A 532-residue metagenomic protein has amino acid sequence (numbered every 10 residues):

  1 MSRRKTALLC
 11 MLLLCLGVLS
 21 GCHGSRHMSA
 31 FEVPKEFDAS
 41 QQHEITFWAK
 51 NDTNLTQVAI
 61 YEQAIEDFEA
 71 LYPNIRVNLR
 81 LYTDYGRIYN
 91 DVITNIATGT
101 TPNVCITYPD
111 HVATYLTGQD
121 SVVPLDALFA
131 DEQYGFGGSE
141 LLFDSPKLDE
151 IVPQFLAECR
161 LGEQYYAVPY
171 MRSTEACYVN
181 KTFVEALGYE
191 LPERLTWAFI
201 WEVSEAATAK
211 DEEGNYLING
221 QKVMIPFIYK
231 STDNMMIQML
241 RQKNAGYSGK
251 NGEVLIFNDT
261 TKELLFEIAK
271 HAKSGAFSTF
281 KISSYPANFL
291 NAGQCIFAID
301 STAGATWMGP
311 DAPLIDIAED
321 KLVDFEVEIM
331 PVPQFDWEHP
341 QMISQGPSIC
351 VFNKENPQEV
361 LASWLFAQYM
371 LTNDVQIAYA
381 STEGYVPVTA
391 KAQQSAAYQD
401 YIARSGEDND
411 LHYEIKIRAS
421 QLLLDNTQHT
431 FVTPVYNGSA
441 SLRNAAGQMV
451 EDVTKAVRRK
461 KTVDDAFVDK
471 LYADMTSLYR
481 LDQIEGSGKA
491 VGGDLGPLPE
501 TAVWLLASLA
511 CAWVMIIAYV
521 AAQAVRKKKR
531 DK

Functional and structural regions predicted by a protein language model:
S20-G21: C-terminal motif of bacterial Sec signal peptides marking the signal peptidase cleavage site
F37, P109-T174, Y216-L217, A318-P333: Hinge/lid segment of periplasmic solute-binding proteins
Q42-T46, N51-A113, N288: Early extracytoplasmic/lumenal segment of secretory-pathway proteins
R76, K270-F277, P313-A392: Extracytoplasmic/periplasmic substrate-recognition and gating elements
F155-Y170, E175, A198-E253: Extracytoplasmic/periplasmic solute-binding protein
V203-E205, K250-S283, V327-E328, V332: Glycine-centered hinge/linker elements that transmit conformational signals in sensory and ligand-binding systems
V327-Q334, A380-D452: Long, aromatic- and glycine/proline-rich binding clefts that accommodate carbohydrate-like moieties
I415-K532: Conserved C-terminal helix/tail region of periplasmic/extracytoplasmic solute-binding proteins
